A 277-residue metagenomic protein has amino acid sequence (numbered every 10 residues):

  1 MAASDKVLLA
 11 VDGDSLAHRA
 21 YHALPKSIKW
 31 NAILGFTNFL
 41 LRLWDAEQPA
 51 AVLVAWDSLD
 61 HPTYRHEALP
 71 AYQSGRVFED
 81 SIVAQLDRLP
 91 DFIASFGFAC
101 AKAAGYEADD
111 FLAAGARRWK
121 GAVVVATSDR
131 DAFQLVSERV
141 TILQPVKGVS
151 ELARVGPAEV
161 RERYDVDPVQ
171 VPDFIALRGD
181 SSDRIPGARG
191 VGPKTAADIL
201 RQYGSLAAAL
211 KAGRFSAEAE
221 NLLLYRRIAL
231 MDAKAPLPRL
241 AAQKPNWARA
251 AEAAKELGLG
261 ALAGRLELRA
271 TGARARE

Functional and structural regions predicted by a protein language model:
A2-D5, A50-L53, R139, L152-E277: Non-catalytic nucleic-acid-binding/docking modules located in mid-to-C-terminal regions of nucleic-acid enzymes
A3-A126, R130-E151, G156, L223-R239: Noncatalytic, basic helical substrate-engagement surface that gates or grips nucleic-acid strands
